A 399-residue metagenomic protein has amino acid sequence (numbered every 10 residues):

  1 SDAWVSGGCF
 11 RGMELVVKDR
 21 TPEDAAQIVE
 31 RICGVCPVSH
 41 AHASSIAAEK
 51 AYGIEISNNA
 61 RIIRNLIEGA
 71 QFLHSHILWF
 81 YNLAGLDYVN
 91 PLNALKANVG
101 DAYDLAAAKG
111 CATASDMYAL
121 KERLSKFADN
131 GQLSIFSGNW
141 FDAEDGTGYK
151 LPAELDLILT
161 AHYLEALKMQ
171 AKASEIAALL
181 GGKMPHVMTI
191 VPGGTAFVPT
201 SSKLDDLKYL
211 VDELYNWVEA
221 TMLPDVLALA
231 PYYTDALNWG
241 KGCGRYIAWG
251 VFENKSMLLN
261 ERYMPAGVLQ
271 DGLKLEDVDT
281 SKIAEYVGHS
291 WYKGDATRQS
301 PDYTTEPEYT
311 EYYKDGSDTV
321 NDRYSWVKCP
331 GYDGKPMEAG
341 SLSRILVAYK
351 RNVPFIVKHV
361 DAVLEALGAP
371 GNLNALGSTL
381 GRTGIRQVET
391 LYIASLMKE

Functional and structural regions predicted by a protein language model:
S1-E399: Active-site bordering "gate/hinge" segments that shape substrate access to catalytic or cofactor-binding pockets
